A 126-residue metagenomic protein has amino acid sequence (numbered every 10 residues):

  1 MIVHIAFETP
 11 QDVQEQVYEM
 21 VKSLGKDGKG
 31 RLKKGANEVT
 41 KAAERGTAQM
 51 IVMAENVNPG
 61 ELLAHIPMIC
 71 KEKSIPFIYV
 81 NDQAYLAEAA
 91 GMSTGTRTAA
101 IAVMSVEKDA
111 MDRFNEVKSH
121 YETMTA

Functional and structural regions predicted by a protein language model:
M1-T47, R97, S105-A126: Polybasic, low-complexity intrinsically disordered tails and interdomain linkers
L24, L32, L62-L63, L86: Generic detector of leucine side chains in alpha-helical contexts
G30, A43-L63, P67, S74-Y79: Extracellular/luminal Protease-associated
L63-T125: Short basic, glycine-rich beta-strand/loop surfaces that mediate nucleic-acid
